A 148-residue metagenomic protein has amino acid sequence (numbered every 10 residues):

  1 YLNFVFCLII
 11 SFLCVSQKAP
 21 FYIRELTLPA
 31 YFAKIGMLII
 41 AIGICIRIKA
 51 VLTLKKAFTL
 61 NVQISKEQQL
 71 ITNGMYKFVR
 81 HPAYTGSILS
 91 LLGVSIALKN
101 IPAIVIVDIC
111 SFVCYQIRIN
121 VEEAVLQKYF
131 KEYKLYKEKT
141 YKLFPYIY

Functional and structural regions predicted by a protein language model:
Y1-S65, T72, L92-Y148: Membrane-anchoring alpha-helices and their flanking helix-loop junctions
N61-S87: Active-site-proximal inter-transmembrane loops
